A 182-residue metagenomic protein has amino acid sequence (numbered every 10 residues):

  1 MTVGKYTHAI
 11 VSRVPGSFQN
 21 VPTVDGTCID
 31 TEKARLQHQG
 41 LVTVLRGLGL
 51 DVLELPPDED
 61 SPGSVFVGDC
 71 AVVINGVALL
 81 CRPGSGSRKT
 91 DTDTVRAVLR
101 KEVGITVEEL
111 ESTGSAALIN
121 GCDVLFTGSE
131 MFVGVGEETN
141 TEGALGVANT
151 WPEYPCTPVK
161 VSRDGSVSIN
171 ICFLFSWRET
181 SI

Functional and structural regions predicted by a protein language model:
M1-I182: The feature marks the mature, well-folded catalytic cores of soluble enzymes
